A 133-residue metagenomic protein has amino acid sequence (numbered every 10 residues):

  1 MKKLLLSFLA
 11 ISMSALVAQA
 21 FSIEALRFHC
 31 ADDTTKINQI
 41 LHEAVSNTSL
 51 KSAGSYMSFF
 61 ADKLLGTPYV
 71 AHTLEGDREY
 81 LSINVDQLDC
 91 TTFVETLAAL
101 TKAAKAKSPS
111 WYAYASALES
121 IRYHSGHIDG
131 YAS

Functional and structural regions predicted by a protein language model:
L4-M13: Sec-dependent N-terminal signal peptides
M13-Q19: C-terminal segment of classical bacterial N-terminal signal peptides
F21-T92: Cationic-aromatic interfacial patches
L64-S133: Acidic/His-rich structured neighborhood in mature extracellular/periplasmic domains
